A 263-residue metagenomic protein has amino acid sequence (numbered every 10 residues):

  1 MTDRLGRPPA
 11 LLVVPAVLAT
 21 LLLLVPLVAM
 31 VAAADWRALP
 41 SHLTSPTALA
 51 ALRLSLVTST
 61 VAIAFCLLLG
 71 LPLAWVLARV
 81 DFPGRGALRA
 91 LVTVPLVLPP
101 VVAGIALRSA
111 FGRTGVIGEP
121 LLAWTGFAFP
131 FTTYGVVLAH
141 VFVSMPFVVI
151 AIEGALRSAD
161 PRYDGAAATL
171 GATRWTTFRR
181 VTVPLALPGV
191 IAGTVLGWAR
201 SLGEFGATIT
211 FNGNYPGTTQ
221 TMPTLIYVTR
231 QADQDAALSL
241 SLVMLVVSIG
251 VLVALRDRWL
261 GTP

Functional and structural regions predicted by a protein language model:
T2, R37-P40, L49, G84-R85 (+3 more regions): Membrane-interfacial helix termini and adjacent extracytoplasmic/periplasmic loops of multi-pass transporters
T2-A10, V28-A64, V76-F82, G126 (+1 more regions): Periplasmic/extracellular loop-to-transmembrane helix junction in inner-membrane transport proteins
T2-L12, A19, P26-A29, G84 (+3 more regions): C-terminal transmembrane helix and the adjacent membrane-cytosol boundary/short C-terminal tail of inner/organellar
T2-P8, L39-P40, P46, T208-A254 (+1 more regions): Interhelical loop and adjacent transmembrane-helix boundary motif in polytopic membrane transport permeases
D3, H42, V61-V92, I105 (+4 more regions): Transmembrane-helix boundary motif in ABC transporter permease subunits
V13-T20, V94, F142-S144, V148-L156 (+2 more regions): Transmembrane alpha-helices
R53, V57-L69, L73, P99 (+6 more regions): Hydrophobic alpha-helical transmembrane segments of multipass integral membrane proteins, especially permease/channel
V97-G104: Transmembrane alpha-helices and adjacent helix-loop boundaries
